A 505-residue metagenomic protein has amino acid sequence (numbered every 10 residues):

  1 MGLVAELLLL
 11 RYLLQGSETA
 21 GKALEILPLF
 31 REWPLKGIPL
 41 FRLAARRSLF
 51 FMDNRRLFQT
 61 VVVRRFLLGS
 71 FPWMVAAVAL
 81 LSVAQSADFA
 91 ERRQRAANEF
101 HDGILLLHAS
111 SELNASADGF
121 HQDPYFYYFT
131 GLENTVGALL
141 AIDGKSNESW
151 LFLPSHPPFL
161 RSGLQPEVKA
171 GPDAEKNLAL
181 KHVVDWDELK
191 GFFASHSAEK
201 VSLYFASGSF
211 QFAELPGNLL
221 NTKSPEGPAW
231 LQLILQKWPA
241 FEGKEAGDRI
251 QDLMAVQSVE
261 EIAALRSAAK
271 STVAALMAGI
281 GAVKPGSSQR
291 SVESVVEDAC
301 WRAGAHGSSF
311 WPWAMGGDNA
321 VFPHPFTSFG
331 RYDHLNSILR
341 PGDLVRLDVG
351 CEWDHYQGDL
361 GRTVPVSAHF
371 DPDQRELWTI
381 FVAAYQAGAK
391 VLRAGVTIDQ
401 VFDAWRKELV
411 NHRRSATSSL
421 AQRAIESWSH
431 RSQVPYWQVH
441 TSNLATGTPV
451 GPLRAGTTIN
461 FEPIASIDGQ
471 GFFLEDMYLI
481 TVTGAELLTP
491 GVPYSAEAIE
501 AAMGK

Functional and structural regions predicted by a protein language model:
E6, L10, R46-R47: N-terminal amphipathic/hydrophobic targeting modules at extreme N-termini, encompassing cleavable Sec/SRP-type signal
L7, E25-I26, P39: Alpha-helix boundary/capping motif
Y12-Q15, Q59: Low-complexity, intrinsically disordered or signal/transmembrane-proximal segments
L40-F51: Short, Lys/Arg-enriched N-terminal segments with co-localized hydrophobic residues within the first ~10-30 amino acids
M52-N54, F58-F66, S82-K505: Active-site neighborhoods and metal-handling regions in enzymes and metal-associated proteins
